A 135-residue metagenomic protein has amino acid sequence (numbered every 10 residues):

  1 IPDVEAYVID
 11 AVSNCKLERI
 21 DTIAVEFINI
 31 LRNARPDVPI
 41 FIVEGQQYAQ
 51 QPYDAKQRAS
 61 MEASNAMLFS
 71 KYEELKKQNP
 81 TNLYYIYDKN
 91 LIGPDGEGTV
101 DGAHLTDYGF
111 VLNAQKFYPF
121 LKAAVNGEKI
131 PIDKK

Functional and structural regions predicted by a protein language model:
I1-P39, G45-Q50: Oxyanion-hole/transition-state-stabilizing segment in secreted/luminal serine hydrolases and related acyltransferases
D10-R19, A55-E62, V100-Y108: The substrate-binding groove and active-site-proximal loops of carbohydrate-active enzymes, especially glycoside
T22-E26, I30, A63, M67 (+2 more regions): Extracytoplasmic/secreted proteins, especially bacterial periplasmic and envelope-associated proteins
N29-P36, E73, Y118, K122-N126: Sec-exported extracytoplasmic/periplasmic mature domains
D37, L83-D88, T99, Y118 (+1 more regions): Extended, charge-rich intrinsically disordered regulatory tails
Y48-I86, L112, P131: Substrate-gating cap/lid alpha-helix
A49-P52, I92-G96: Short acidic/His/Gly/Ser-rich catalytic and metal-binding motifs that mark active-site loops of diverse hydrolases
D101-K135: Histidine-centered active-site loop/cap adjacent to the catalytic His in serine esterases/O-acetyl transfer systems
